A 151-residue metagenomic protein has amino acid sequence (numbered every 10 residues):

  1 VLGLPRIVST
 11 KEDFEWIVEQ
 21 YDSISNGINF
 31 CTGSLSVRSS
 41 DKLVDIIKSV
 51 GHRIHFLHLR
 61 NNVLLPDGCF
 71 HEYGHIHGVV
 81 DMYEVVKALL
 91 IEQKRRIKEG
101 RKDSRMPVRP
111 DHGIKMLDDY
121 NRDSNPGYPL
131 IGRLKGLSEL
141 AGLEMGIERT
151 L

Functional and structural regions predicted by a protein language model:
V1-L151: Histidine-acidic metal/acid-base catalytic patches
